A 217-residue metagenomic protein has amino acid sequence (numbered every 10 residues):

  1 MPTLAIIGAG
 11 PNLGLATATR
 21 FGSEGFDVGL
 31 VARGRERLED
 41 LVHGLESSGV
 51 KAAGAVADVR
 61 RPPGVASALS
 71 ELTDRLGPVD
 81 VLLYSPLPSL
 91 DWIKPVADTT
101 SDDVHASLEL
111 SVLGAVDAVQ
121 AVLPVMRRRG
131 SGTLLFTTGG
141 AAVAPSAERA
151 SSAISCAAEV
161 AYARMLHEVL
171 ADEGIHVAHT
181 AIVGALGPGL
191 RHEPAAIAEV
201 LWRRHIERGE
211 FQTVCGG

Functional and structural regions predicted by a protein language model:
G10-N12: Conserved glycine-rich cofactor-binding loop
G25-D40: Conserved glycine-rich Rossmann-like NAD(P)H-binding loop of the short-chain dehydrogenase/reductase
L45-P63: Rossmann-fold cofactor-recognition segment
S48-K51, E71-Y84, W92, G209-E210: A glycine-rich helix->loop->beta "capping" turn within Rossmann-like NAD(P)(H)-dependent oxidoreductase domains
D74, L110-R128: Amphipathic alpha-helical dimer-interface segment in Rossmann-like NAD(P)H-dependent oxidoreductases
P88, S101-D103, S107, R128 (+3 more regions): Catalytic loop of short-chain dehydrogenase/reductase
A97-V116: Catalytic Tyr-X3-Lys loop
V160-R164, A171-G217: C-terminal helical subdomain
